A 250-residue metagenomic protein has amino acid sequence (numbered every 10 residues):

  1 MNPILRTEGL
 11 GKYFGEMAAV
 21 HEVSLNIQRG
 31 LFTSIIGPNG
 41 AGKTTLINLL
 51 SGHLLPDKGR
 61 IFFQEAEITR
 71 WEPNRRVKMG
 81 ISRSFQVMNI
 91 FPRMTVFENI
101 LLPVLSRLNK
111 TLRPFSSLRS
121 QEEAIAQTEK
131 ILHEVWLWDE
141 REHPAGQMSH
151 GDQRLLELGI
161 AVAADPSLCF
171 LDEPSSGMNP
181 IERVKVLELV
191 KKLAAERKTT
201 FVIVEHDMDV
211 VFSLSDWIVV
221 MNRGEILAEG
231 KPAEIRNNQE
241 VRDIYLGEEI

Functional and structural regions predicted by a protein language model:
N2-I250: Glycine-rich phosphate-binding loops of nucleotide-dependent enzymes
